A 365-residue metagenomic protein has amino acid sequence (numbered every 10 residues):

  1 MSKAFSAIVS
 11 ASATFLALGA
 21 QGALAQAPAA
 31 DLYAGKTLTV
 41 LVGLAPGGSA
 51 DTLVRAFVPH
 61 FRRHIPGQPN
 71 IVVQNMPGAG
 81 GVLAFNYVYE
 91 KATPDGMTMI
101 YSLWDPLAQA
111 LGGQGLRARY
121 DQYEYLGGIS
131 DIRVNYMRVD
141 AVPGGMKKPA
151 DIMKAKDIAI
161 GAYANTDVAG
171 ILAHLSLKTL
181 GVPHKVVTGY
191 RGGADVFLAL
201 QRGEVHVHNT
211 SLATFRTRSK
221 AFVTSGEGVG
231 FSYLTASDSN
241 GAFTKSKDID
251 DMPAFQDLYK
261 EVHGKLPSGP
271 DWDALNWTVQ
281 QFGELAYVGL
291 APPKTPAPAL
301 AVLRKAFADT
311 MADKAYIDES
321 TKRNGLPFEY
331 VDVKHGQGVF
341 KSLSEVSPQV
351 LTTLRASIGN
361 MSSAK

Functional and structural regions predicted by a protein language model:
M1-S12, G19: Bacterial N-terminal signal peptides that target proteins for export
A20-A25: Sec/Tat signal peptide C-region and signal peptidase I cleavage site
A27-P28, L32, R63-Q68, Y87-T98 (+4 more regions): Hinge/capping helix and adjacent helix->loop/strand transition within the periplasmic-binding protein
A34-K36, T224-S232, N240, D250 (+5 more regions): An extracytoplasmic/periplasmic, membrane-proximal ligand-sensing/linker region
K36-A45, I71-Q74, T98-M99, D157-A162: Short, well-ordered beta-strand elements
V40-R55, G78-G80, A162-V168: Extracytoplasmic "Venus flytrap"
T52, P69-N86: Early extracytoplasmic/lumenal segment of secretory-pathway proteins
W104-G115, G170, H174-T179, H206-L266: A ligand-binding cleft/hinge motif common to bilobed small-molecule-binding domains
